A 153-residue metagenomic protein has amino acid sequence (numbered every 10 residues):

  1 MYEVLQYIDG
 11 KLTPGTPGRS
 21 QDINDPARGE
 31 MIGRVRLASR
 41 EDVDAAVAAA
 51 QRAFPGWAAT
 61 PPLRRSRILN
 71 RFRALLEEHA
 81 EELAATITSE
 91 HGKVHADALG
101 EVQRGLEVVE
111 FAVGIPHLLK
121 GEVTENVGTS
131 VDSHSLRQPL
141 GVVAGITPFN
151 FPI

Functional and structural regions predicted by a protein language model:
M1-R28: Hydrophobic face of amphipathic alpha-helices that form TPR/SEL1-like repeat modules and related alpha-solenoid
D9, P17, I32, H91 (+4 more regions): Short glycine-rich loop/turn motifs that provide flexible caps or phosphate-binding loops at active sites
G10, G29, R65, V109 (+1 more regions): Residue-level signature of catalytic and energy-coupling elements of molecular machines, predominantly ATP/GTP-dependent
G15, D97, P152-I153: Secondary-structure boundary/capping motif
D22-I23, R40-V43, I153: A short local loop/turn or secondary-structure capping micro-motif enriched for an aromatic residue
D25, L37, R137: Conserved strand-loop elements at the edges of beta-sheets that form or border functional pockets
I32-L119, S130: Glycine-rich loop-to-alpha-helix module at the N-terminal edge of alpha/beta enzyme cores
E122-I153: Conserved small-residue-rich beta-alpha loop and adjacent elements that most often cradle the phosphate/pyrophosphate
